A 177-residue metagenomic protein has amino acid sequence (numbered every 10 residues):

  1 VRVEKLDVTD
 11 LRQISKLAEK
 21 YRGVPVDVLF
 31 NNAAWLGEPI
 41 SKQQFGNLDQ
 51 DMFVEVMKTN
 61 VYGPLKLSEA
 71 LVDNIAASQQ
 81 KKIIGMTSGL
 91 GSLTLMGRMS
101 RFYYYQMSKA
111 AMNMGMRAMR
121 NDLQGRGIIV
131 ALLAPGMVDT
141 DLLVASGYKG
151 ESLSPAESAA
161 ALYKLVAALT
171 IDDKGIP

Functional and structural regions predicted by a protein language model:
K5-K16: The beta1-alpha1 cofactor-binding region of Rossmann-like NAD(H)/NADP(H)-dependent oxidoreductases
A18, S68, M116, A159-L162: Short-chain dehydrogenase/reductase
E19-N31, G37, I171: A glycine-rich helix->loop->beta "capping" turn within Rossmann-like NAD(P)(H)-dependent oxidoreductase domains
N31-N32, K82-S88, I129-A134: Structural signature of the Rossmann-like NAD(P)-dependent dehydrogenase/reductase core
W35-G37, K42-M57, L65, A76-Q124: Catalytic loop of short-chain dehydrogenase/reductase
P39, S92-M96, L133-S146: Short beta-loop-alpha junction of Rossmann-like oxidoreductase domains
G125, L132, T140, V144-P177: C-terminal helical subdomain
